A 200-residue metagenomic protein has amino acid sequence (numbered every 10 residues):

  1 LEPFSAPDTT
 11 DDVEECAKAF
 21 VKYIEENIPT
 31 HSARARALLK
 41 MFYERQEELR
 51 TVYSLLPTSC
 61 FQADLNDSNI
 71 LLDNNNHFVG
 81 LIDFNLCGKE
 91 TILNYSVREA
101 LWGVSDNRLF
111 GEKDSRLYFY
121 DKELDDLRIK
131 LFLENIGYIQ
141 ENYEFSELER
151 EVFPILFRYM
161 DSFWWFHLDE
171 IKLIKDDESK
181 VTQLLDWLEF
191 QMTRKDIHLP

Functional and structural regions predicted by a protein language model:
E2-T51: Active-site catalytic-loop/activation-segment of kinase and kinase-like phosphoryl-transfer enzymes
T30-R34, E144-L148, D176: Alpha-helical structural elements of signaling/regulatory helical domains
L39, Y43, I129-G137, L185 (+1 more regions): Hydrophobic core segments within long, regular secondary-structure runs in both alpha- and beta-rich folds
Q46-N94: Active-site acidic catalytic loop and adjacent metal/ATP-binding pocket of ATP-dependent phosphoryl transfer enzymes
S59, E141, L148: Serine-hydrolase catalytic core
L93-E144, F157-K175: Active-site activation/catalytic loop segments of kinase-like enzymes and analogous catalytic loops in related
E141, D161-P200: ATP/Mg2+ or Mg2+-diphosphate-binding catalytic cores that bind nucleotide phosphates or diphosphates via glycine-rich
E149-Y159: Small/polar glycine-rich anion-binding or flexible loop at a beta-alpha turn
